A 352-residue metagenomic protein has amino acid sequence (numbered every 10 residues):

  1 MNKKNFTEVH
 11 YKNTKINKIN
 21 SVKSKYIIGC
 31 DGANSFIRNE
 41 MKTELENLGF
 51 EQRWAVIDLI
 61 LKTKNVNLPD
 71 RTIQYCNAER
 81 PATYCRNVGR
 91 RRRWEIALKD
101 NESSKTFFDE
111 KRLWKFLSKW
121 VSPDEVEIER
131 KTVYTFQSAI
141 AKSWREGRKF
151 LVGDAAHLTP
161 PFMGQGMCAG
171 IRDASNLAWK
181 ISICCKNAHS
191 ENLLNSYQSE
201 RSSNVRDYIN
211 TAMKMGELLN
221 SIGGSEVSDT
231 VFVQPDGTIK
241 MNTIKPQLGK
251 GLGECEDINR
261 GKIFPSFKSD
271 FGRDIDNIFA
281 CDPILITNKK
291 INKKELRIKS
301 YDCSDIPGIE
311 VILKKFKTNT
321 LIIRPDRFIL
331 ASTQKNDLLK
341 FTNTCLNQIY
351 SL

Functional and structural regions predicted by a protein language model:
M1-V227: Core Rossmann-like FAD-binding/catalytic domain of the broad FAD-dependent monooxygenase superfamily
N2, I183-L352: Helical substrate-recognition/capping region of FAD-dependent monooxygenase/halogenase enzymes
